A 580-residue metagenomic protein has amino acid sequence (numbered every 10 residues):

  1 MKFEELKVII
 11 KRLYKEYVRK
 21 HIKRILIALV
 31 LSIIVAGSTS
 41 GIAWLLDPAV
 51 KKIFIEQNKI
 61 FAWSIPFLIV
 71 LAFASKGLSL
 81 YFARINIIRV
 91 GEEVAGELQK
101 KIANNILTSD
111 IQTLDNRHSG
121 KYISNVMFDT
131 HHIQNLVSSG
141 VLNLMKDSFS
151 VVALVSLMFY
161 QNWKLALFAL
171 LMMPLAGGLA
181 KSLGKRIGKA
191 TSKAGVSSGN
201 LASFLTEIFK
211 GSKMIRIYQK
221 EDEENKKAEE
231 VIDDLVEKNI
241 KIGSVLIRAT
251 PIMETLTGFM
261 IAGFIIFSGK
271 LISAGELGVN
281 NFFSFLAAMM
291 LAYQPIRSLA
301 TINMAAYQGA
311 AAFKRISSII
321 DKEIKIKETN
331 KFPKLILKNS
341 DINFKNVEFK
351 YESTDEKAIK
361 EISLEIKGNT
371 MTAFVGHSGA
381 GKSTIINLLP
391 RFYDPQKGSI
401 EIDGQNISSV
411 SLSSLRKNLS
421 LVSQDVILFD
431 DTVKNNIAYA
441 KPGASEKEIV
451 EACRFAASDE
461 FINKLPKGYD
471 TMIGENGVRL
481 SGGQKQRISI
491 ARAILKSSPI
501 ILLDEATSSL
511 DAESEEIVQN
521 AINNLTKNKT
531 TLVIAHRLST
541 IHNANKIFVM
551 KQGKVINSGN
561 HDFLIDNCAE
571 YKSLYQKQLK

Functional and structural regions predicted by a protein language model:
M1-T39, F54-L68, A83-I87, G91 (+12 more regions): Membrane-integrated ABC transporters
K2-F3, K7, V30, S38-D47 (+13 more regions): Juxtamembrane helix-loop junctions of ABC transporter transmembrane domains
K15-K23, I111-Q112, F128-V137, V141 (+8 more regions): An intracellular "coupling" helix at the cytosolic face of ABC transporter transmembrane type-1 domains
K20, R24-V35, F67-L78, L142-K193 (+1 more regions): Transmembrane helices of ABC transporter permease
K23-W44, I65-I69, R84-I88, Q134-F149 (+3 more regions): Alpha-helical segments in transporter systems
I53-F67, L157-L171, V245-K314, I319-I320: Helix-loop-helix
I106, A228, I316, F344-N346: Conserved catalytic Walker-motif region of ABC-type ATPase nucleotide-binding domains
L335-K580: ABC-type nucleotide-binding domain
